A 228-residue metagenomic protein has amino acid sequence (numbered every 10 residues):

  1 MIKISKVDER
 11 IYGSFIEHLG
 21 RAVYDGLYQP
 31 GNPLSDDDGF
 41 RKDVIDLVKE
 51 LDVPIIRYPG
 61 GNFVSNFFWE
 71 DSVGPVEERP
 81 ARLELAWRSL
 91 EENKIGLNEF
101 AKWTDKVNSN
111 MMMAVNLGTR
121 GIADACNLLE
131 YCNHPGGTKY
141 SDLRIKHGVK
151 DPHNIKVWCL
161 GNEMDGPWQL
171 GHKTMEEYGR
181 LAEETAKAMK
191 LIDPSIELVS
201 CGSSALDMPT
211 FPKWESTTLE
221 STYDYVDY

Functional and structural regions predicted by a protein language model:
M1-P54: Mature N-terminal, pre-catalytic/accessory segment of carbohydrate-active enzymes
D8-Y12, D52-P54, V107-M111, D151-W158 (+1 more regions): Short, well-ordered coil/turn segments that N-cap beta-strands
S14, D52, I56, T104 (+5 more regions): Conserved, mostly hydrophobic/aromatic
A22-P30, N62-L97, K102, K106 (+1 more regions): Aromatic- and acidic-residue-enriched carbohydrate-binding clefts of CAZyme catalytic domains
S35-V48, G96, F211-Y228: Short, acidic/polar
D36-S65, G96-W103, V107: Catalytic domains of carbohydrate-active enzymes, especially glycoside hydrolases
V53-V76, N116-C132, A205-D207: Aromatic-lined carbohydrate-binding surfaces of glycoside hydrolases
T174-Y228: Noncatalytic carbohydrate-binding groove/subsite architecture in carbohydrate-active enzymes
